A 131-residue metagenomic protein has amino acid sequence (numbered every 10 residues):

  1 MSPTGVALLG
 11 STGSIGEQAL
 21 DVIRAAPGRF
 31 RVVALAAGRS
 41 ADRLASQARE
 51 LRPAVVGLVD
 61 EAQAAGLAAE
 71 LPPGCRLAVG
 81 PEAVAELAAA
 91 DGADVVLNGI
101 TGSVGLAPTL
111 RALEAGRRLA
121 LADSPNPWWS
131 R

Functional and structural regions predicted by a protein language model:
M1-S103: N-terminal glycine-/serine-/threonine-rich beta1-alpha1-beta2 phosphate-ribose binding loop of Rossmann-like
V59, A122-S124: Short beta->alpha connector loops at strand-helix junctions that form conserved, small/polar/Pro-enriched
L67, L106-A115, S124-R131: Rossmann-fold NAD(P)-binding glycine/threonine-rich loop
R118-L119: A short hydrophobic/small-residue beta-strand
